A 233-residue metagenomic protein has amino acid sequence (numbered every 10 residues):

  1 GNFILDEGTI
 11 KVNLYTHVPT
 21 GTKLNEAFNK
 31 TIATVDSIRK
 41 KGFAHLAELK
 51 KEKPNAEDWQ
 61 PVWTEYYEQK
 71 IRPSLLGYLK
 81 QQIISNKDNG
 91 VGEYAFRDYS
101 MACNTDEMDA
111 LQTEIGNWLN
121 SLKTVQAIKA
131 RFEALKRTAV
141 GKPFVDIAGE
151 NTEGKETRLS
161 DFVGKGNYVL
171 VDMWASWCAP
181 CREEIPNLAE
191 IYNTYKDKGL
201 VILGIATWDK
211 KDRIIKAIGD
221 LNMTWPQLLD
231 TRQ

Functional and structural regions predicted by a protein language model:
G1-S74: A non-transmembrane, solvent-exposed segment enriched in polar/low-complexity residues
N2-L5, I10-K11, R72-P143: N-terminal targeting signals for export/organelle localization
Q126-D161, L228-D230: N-terminal "domain-start" segment that seeds a small globular fold
E150, V171-M173, I205, L228-T231: Generic beta-strand/beta-sheet core signal
N167-V169, M173-E190: Conserved redox-active cysteine motifs that mediate thiol-disulfide chemistry, especially di-cysteine Cys-X(1-2)-Cys
R182-M223, T231-Q233: Structural microenvironment flanking redox-active thiols in thiol-disulfide oxidoreductases
